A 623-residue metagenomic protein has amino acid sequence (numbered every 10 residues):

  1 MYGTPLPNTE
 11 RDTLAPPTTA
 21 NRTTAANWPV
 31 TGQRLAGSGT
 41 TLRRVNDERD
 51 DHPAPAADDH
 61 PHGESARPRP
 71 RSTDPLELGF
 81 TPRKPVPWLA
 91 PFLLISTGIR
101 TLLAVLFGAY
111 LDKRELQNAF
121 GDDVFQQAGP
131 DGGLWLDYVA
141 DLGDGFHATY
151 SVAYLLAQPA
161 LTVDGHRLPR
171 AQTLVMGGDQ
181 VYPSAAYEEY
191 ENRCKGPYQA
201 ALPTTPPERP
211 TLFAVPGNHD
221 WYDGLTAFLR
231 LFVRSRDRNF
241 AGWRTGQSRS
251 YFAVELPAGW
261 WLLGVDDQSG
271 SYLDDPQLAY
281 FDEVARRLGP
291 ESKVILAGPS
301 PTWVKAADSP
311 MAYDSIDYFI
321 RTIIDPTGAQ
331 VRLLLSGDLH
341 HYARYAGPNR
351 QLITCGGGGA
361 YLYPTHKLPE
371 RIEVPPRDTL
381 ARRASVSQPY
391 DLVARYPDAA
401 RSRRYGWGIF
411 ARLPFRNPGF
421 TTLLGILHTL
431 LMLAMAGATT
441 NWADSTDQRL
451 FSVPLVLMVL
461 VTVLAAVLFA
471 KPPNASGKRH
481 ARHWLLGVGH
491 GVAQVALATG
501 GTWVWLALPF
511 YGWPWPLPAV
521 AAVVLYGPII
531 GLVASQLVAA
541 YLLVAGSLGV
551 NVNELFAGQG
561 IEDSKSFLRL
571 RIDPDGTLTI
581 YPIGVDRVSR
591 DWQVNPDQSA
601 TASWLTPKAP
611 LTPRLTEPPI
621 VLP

Functional and structural regions predicted by a protein language model:
Y2-G3, P7-N8, L14, R22 (+5 more regions): Acidic, histidine-bearing metal-coordination/catalytic regions of metal-dependent phosphoesterases
G133-D144, G259-S269, I295-P299, R350-G358 (+1 more regions): Active-site-proximal beta-strand elements of phosphoester/diester hydrolases
V139-A140, T173-D179, E208-N218, V265 (+3 more regions): Active-site neighborhood of phospho(di)ester-bond hydrolases with catalytic His/Asp-centered motifs
G145-H147, Y182-A185, P216-L225, G270-L273 (+3 more regions): Active-site environment of divalent metal-dependent phosphoester hydrolases
H147, S269-Q277, G289-R332, I409 (+1 more regions): Active-site-proximal segments of metal-dependent phosphoesterases and phosphodiesterases across multiple
A214, M311-P376, L532-K565: Conserved beta-sheet core of the metallophosphoesterase superfamily
R244-G246, L263-Q268, L273-P276, K305 (+3 more regions): Membrane-interfacial catalytic/cofactor-binding modules of polytopic membrane enzymes
L273-P276, Y363-T365, S589-N595: A short, polar/proline- and glycine-enriched secondary-structure boundary/capping micro-motif
